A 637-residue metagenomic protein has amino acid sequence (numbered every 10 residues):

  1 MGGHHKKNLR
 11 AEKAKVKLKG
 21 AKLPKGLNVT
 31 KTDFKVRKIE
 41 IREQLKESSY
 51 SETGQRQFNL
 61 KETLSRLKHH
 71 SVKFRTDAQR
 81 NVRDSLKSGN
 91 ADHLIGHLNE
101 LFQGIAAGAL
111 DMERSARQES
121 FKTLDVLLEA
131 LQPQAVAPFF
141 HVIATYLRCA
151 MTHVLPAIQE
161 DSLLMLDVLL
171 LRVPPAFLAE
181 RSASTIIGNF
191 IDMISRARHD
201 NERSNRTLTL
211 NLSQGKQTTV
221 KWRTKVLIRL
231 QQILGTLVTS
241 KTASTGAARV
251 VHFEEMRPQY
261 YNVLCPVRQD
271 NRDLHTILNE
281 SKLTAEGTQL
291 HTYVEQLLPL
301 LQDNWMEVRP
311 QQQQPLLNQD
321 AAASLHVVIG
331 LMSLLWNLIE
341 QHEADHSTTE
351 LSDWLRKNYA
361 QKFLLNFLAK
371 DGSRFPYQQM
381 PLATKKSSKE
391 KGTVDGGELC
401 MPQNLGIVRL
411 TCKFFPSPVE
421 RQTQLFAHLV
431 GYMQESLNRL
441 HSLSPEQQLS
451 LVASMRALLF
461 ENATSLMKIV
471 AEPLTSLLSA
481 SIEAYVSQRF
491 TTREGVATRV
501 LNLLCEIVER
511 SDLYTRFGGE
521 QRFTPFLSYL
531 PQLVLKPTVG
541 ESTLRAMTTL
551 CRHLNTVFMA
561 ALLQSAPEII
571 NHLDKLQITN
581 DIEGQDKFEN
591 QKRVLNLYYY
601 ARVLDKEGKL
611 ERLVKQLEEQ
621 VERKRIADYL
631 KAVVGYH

Functional and structural regions predicted by a protein language model:
M1-R83: N-terminal "cap/leader" segments of large eukaryotic alpha-helical scaffolds
K35-Y50, Q79-D92, F121-P133, D167-A176 (+9 more regions): Boundary/linker elements of alpha-helical solenoid repeat scaffolds
T53-L64, G89-A109, Q134-A150, P175-R198 (+8 more regions): HEAT/HEAT-like alpha-solenoid repeats
L67, N81-G89, G108-A109, S120-L131 (+11 more regions): Hydrophobic residues within the alpha-helices of tandem HEAT/HEAT-like
L67-K73, G108-M112, A150-V154, I194 (+3 more regions): Alpha-solenoid helical repeat architecture
A179-A322: Alpha-helical repeat/alpha-solenoid scaffolds of the HEAT/ARM/MIF4G superfamily and closely related elongated all-alpha
R309-H637: Long alpha-helical repeat scaffolds
